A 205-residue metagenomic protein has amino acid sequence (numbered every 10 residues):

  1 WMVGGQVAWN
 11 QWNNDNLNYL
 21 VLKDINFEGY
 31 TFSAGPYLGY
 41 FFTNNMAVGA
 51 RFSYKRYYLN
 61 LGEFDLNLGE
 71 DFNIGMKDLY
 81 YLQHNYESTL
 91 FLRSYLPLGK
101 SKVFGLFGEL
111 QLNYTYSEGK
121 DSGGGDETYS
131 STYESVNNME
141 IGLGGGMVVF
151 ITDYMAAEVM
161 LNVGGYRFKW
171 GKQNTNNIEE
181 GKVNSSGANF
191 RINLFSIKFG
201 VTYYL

Functional and structural regions predicted by a protein language model:
W1-Y40, S196-L205: Short glycine/proline- and aromatic-enriched beta-strand/turn motifs that initiate or cap beta-hairpins
V7-W9, Y40-D126, E134, N138 (+1 more regions): Gram-negative (and chloroplast) outer-membrane scaffold detector with strong preference for beta-barrel transmembrane
N13-L22, N60-G69, E118-Y129, W170-I178: Outer-membrane beta-barrel translocator domains and adjoining extracellular loop/strand segments of Gram-negative
K23-Y30, K77-H84, Y129-N137, E180-R191: Replace "Gram-negative outer membrane beta-barrel proteins" with "bacterial and organellar outer membrane beta-barrel
Y57, V148-L205: Predominantly the C-terminal beta-signal and adjacent terminal strand-loop region of outer-membrane beta-barrel
I141: Active-site glycine-rich loop that binds ribose-phosphate moieties when present
